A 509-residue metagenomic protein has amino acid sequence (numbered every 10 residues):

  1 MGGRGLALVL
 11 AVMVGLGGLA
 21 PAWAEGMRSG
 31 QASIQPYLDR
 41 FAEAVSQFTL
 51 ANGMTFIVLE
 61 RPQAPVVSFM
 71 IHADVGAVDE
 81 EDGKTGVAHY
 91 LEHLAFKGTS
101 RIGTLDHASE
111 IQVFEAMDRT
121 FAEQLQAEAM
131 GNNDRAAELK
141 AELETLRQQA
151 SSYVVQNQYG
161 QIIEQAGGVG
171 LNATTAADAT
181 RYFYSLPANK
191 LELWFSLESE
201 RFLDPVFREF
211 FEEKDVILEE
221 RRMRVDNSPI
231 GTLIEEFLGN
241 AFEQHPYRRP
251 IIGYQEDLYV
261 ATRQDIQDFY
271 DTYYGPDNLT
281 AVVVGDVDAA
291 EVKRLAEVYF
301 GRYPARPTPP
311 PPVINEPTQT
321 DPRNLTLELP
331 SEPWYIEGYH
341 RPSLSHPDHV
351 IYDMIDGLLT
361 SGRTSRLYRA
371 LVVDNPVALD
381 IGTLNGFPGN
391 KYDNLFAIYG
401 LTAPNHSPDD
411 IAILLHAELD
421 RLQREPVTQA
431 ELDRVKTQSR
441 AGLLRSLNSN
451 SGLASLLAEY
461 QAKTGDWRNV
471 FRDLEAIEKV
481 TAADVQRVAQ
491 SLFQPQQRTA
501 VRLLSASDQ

Functional and structural regions predicted by a protein language model:
M1-V9: Bacterial N-terminal signal peptides that target proteins for export
G15, L19-V154, F183-A188, E192-S199 (+5 more regions): His/Glu-rich zincin catalytic helix
E25-L38, R181-F183, T280-G285, H340 (+5 more regions): C-terminal regions of mature proteins
G26-G30, L94, N133-T145, Q149-T175 (+9 more regions): Scaffold signal of the M16-like zinc-metallopeptidase fold and its non-catalytic homologs
E80, I102-L105, L171-A173, V206-K214 (+6 more regions): Surface-exposed patches in mature extracellular/periplasmic domains of secreted proteins
G98-S100, Y184-K214, G362, F387-S446: M16/insulysin-pitrilysin zinc metalloprotease superfamily fold
Q165-V169, I336-H340, L359-T402: A structural supersecondary motif
L218-E236, N315-P333, R369-G382, E425-F471 (+1 more regions): Short acidic/His-enriched helical or mixed secondary-structure segments at domain edges of catalytic enzymes and some
